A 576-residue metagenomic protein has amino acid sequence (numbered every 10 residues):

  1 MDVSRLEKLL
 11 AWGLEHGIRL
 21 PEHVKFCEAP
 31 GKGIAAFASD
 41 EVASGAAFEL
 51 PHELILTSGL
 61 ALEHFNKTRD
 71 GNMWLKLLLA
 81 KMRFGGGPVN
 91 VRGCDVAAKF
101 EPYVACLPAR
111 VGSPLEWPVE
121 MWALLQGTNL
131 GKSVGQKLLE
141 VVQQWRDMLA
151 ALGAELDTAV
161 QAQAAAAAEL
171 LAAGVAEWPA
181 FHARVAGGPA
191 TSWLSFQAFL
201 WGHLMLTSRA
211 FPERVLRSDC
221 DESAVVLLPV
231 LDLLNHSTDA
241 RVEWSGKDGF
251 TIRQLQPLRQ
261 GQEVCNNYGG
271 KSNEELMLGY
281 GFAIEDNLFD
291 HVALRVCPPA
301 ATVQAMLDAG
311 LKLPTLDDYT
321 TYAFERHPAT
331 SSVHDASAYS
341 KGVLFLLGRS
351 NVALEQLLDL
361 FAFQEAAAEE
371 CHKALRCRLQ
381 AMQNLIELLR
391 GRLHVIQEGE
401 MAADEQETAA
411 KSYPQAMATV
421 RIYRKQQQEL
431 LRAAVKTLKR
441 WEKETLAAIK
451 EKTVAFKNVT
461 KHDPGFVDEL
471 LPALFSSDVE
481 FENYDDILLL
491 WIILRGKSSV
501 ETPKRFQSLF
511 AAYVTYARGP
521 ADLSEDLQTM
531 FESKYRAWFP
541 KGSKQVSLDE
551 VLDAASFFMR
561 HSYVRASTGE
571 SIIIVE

Functional and structural regions predicted by a protein language model:
D2-L54, G59-L62, V104-E576: Long, positively charged leader/targeting segments at protein N-termini
L56, L60-A123: Eukaryotic helix-linker segments that join adjacent hydrophobic helices
